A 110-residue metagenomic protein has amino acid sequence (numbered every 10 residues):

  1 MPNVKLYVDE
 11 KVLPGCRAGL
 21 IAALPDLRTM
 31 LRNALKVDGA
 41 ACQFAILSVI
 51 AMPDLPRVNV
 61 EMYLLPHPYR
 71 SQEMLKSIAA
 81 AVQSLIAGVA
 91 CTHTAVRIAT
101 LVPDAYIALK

Functional and structural regions predicted by a protein language model:
M1-K5, K36-Y63: Short edge beta-strands and adjacent turn/loop segments
N3-L20: N-terminal presequence-like segments and adjacent domain-start helices
R17, D54-P56, I107-L109: Short, well-ordered secondary-structure micro-motifs
A18, A22-D26, F44, S77 (+1 more regions): Macromolecular interaction modules
I21-L35, M74-A90: Short, non-transmembrane amphipathic alpha-helical segments
G39, A90-T94: Secondary-structure boundary/capping signal
A45-L47, A95-K110: Short, highly charged C-terminal tails/helix-capping segments
P53-A87: Mid-chain, well-packed structural core segment of small domains
